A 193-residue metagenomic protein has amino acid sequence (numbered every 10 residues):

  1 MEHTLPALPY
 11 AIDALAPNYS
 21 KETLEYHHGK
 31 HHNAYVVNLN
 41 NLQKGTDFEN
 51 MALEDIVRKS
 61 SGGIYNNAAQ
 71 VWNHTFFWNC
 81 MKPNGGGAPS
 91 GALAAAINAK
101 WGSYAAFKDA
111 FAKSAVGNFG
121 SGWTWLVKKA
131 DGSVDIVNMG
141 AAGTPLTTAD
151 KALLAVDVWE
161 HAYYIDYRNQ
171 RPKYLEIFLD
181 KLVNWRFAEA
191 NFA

Functional and structural regions predicted by a protein language model:
M1-A193: Feature for soluble, non-membrane regions of globular proteins
